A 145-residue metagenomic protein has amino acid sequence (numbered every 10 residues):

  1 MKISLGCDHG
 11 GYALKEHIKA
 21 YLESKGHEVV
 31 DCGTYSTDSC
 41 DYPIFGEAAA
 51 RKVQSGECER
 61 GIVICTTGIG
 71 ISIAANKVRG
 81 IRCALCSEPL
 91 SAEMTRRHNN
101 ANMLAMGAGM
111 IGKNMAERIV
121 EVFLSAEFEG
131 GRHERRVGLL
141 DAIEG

Functional and structural regions predicted by a protein language model:
K2-I3, C58-G61, G80-R82: Short active-site oxyanion
S4-G6, G10-G11, P89-G145: C-terminal binding/interaction regions
L5-S24: Glycine-rich phosphate/diphosphate-binding loop of Rossmann-like nucleotide-binding domains
E28-S39: A short beta-strand-loop structural module common to alpha/beta enzyme folds
P43-E47, S87-E88: Charged helix-capping and loop-helix junction motifs
F45-V63: Short, structured active-site "lid" loops
V63-I64, I69-G109: Mid-chain, well-packed structural core segment of small domains
